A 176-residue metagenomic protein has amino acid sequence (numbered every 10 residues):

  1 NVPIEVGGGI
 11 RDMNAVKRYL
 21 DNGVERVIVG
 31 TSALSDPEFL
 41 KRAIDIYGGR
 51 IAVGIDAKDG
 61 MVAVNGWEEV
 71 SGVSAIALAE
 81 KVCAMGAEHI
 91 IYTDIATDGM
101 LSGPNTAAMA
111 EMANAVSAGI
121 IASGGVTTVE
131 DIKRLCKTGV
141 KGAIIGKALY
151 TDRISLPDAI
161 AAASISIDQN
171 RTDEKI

Functional and structural regions predicted by a protein language model:
N1-P3, G48-R50, S117: A generic structural signal for alpha->beta connector loops
I4-E5, I10-G23, A107-I145: Catalytic cores of alpha/beta
G8-G9, V29-S32, T93, D98-L101 (+2 more regions): Glycine- and other small-residue-rich loops at beta-strand/loop junctions that grip anionic moieties
V16, P37-K41, I76-E80, T106-A110 (+3 more regions): Generic structural signal for well-ordered alpha-helices, preferentially at hydrophobic/aromatic core positions
K17-L20, V24-D98: Conserved anion-binding
F39-I46, C136-I176: C-terminal helical cap(s) of enzyme catalytic domains, especially alpha/beta-barrels
G99-L101, V129-I132, T151-I154: Short active-site-adjacent structural elements
